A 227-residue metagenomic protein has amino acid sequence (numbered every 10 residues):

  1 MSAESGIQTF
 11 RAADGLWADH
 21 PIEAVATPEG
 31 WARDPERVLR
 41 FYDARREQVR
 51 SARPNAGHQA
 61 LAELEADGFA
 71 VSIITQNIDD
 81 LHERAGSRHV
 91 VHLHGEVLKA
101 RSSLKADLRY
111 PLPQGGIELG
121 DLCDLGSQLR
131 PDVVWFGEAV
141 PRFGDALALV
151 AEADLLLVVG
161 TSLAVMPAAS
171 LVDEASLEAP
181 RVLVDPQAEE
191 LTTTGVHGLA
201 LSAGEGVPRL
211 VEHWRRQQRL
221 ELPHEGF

Functional and structural regions predicted by a protein language model:
M1-F227: Conserved catalytic core of sirtuin-type NAD+-dependent deacylases
